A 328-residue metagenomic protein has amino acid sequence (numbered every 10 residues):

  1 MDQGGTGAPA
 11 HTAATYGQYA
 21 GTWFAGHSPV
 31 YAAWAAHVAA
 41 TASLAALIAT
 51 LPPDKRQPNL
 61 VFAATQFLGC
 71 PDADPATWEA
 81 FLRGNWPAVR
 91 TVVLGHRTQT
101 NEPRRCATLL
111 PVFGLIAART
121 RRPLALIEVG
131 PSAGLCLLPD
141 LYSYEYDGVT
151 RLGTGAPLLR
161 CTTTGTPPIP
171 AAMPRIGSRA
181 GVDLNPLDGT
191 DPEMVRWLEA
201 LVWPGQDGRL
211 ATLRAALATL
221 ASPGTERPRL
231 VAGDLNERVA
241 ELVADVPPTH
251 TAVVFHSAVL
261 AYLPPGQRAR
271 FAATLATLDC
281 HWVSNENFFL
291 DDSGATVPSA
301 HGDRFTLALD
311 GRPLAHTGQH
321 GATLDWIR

Functional and structural regions predicted by a protein language model:
M1-T50: Non-catalytic accessory regions outside enzyme or core folds
G21, A35-P123, L135-S143: Class I SAM-dependent methyltransferase Rossmann-like catalytic core, especially the SAM/SAH-binding loop
L51-R56, C70-A73, T100, L115-A232 (+2 more regions): Class I S-adenosyl-L-methionine-dependent methyltransferase module
V129, V231-G233, F255-S257, N285-E286: Short His-Asn-centered micro-motif
R238-P247: Short amphipathic alpha-helix with an adjacent loop that forms part of the alpha/beta core around
H250-P265: A short SAM/SAH-binding and catalytic strip from SAM-dependent methyltransferases
A261-G311: C-terminal substrate-binding/active-site "lid" region of AdoMet-derived donor-dependent transferases
D303-R328: Structural signal for terminal/edge beta-strands and the immediately following C-terminal loop/tail that closes
